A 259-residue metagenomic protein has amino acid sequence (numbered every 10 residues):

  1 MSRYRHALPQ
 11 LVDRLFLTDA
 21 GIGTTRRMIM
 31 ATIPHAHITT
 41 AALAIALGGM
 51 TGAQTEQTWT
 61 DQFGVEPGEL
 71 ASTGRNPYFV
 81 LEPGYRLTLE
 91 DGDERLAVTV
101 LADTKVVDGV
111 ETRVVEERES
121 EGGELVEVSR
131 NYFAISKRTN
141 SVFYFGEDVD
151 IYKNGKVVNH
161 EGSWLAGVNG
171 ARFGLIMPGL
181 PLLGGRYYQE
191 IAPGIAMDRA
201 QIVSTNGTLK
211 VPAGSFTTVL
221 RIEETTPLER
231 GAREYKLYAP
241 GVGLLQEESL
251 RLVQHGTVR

Functional and structural regions predicted by a protein language model:
R5, I33-A36, Q254: Intrinsically disordered, low-complexity cationic segments
L11: Cationic, low-complexity basic patches in intrinsically disordered or flexible, solvent-exposed regions
G21-G23, G48-G52: Residue-identity detector for glycine
R27-T40: Bacterial N-terminal signal peptides that target proteins for export
T39-G48: Bacterial N-terminal signal peptides
Q54-R259: Conserved functional acidic sites
